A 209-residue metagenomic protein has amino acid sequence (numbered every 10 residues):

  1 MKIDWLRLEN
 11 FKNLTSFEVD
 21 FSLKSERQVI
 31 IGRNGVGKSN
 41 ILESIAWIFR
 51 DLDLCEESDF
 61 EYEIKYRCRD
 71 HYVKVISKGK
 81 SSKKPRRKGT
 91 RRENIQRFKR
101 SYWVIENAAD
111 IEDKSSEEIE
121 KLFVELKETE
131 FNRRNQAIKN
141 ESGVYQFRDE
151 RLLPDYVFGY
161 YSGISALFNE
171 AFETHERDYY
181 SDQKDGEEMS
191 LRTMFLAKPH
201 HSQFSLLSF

Functional and structural regions predicted by a protein language model:
M1-F209: P-loop NTPase switch/coupling surface
